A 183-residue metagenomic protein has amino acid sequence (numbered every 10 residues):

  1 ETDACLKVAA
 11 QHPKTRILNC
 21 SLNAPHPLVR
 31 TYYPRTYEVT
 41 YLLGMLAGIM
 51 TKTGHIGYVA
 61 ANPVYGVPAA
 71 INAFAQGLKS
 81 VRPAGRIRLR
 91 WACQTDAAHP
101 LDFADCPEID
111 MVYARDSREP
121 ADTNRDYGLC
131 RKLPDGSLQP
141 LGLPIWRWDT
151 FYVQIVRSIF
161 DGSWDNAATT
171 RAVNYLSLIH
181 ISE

Functional and structural regions predicted by a protein language model:
E1, R16-C20, C106-R118, L141-W146: Periplasmic-binding protein-like
E1-H12, L18, A97: Beta-alpha junction/loop-to-helix N-cap segments that form part of ligand/metal-binding clefts
T2-A4, N23-H26, N62-G66, C93-D96 (+1 more regions): Solvent-exposed loop/turn segments at secondary-structure junctions within structured extracellular/periplasmic domains
A10-P34: Flexible loop/hinge segments that line or gate small-molecule binding clefts
Y32-G54, W146-W164: Hydrophobic alpha-helical segments within soluble ligand-binding/sensing domains
P34-T40, A61-A70, R90-A98, P144-R147: Hinge/beta->alpha junction and helix N-cap segments in small-molecule ligand-binding domains
G66-I109: Extracellular/periplasmic Venus flytrap/periplasmic-binding protein
I179-E183: Conserved small/polar residues in nucleotide/adenosyl-binding loops
